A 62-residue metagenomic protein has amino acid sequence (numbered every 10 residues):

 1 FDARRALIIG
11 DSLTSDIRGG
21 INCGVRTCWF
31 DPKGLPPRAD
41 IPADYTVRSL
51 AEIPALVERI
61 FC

Functional and structural regions predicted by a protein language model:
F1-C62: Asp-based, Mg2+/Mn2+-dependent phosphohydrolase catalytic module
